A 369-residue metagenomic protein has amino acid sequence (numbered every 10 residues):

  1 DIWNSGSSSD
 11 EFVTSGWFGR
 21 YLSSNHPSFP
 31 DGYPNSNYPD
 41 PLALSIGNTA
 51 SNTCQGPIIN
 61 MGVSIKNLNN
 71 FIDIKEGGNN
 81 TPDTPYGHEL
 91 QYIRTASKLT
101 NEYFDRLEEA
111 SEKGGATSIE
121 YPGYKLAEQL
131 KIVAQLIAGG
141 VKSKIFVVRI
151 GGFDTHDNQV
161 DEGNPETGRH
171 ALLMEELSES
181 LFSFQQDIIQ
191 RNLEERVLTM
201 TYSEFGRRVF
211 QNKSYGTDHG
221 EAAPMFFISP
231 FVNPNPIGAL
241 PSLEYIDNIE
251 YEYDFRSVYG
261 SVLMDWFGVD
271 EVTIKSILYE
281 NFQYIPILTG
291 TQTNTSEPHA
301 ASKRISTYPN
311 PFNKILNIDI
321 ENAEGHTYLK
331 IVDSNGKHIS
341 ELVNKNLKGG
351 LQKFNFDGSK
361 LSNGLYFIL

Functional and structural regions predicted by a protein language model:
D1-S178, Q186-R191, F210, P224-Q292: Feature for exported/extracytoplasmic and membrane-associated proteins, marking the mature portion
S143-I145, E194, Y202, G220-A223 (+3 more regions): Active-site lining segments that contact anionic ligands and/or coordinate catalytic metals
V148, E204, N310: Conserved hydrophobic/aromatic pocket- or pore-lining residues that grip, position, or stack substrates in active sites
D154, G206, L361: Catalytic metal-binding/acid-base residues of hydrolase active sites
L181, Q185-K213: Metal-dependent active-site segment of extracytoplasmic phospho-/sulfohydrolases and closely related
T199-T201, F227, I331: Structural beta-sheet core signal
N212-G220: Histidine/acidic-residue-rich catalytic or RNA/ligand-binding cores of hydrolases and nuclease-related proteins
E297-Y308, F312-L369: C-terminal outer-membrane/trafficking sorting elements
